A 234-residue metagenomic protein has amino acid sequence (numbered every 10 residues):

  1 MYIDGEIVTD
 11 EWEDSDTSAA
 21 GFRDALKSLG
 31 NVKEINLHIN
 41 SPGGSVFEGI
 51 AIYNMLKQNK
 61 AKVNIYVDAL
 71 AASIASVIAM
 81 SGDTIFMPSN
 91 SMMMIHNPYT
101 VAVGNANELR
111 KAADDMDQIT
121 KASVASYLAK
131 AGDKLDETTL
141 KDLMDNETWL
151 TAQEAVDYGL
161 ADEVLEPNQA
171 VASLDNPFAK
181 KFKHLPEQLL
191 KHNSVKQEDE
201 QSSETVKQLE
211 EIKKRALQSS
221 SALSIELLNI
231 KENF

Functional and structural regions predicted by a protein language model:
M1-Y66, L70-I74, G82-M94, Y99-F234: N-terminal organellar transit peptides
